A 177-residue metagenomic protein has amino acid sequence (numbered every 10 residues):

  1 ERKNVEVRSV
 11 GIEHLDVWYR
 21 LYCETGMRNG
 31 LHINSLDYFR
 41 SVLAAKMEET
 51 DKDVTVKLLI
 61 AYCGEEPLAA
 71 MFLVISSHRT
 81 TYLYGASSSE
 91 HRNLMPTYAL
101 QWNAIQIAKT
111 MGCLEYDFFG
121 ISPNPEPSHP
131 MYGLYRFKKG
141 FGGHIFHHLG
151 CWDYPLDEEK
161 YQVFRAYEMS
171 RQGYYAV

Functional and structural regions predicted by a protein language model:
E1-N93: A conserved beta-strand-loop-helix scaffold within acyl/acetyltransferase catalytic domains
R2-K3, E49, M111, F141-H144: Structured helix-beta-strand junction loops
V7, D37-S41, S89-H91, W102-I105 (+3 more regions): Short C-terminal domain-edge/linker segments immediately following a structured domain
V7, S41-M47, N93-T97, A108-T110 (+3 more regions): Low-complexity, flexible helical/coil segments
S35-D37, Y62, M95-Y98, F141 (+1 more regions): Solvent-exposed, flexible loop/coil residues
C63-A70, H91-L94, K109-L114, R165-V177: A short, terminal or domain-edge coil/loop segment
S77-G142: Acyl-donor binding region in acyl/amide transferases
E115-V177: Active-site/acyl-donor-binding loops of N-acyltransferases
